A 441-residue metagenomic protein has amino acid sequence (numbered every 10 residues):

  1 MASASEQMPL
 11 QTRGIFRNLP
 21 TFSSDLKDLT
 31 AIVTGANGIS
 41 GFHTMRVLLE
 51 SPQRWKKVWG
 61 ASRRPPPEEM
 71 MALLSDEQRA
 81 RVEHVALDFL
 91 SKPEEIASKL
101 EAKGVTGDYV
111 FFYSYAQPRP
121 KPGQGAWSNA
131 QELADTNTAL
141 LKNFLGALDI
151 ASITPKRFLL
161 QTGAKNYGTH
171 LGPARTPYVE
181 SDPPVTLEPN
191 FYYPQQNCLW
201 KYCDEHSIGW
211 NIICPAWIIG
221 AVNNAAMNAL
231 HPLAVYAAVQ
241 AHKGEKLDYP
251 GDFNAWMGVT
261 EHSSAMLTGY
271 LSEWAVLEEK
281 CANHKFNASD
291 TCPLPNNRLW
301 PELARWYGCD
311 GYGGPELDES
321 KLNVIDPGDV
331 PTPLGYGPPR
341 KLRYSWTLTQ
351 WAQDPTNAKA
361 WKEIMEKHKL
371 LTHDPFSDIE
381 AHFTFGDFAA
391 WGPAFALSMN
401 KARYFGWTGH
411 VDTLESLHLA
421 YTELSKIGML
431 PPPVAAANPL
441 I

Functional and structural regions predicted by a protein language model:
T12-R54: N-terminal Rossmann NAD(P)H-binding glycine-rich loop of SDR-like oxidoreductase domains
A31, P67-M70, L74-A139, N143: NAD(P)H-binding glycine-rich loop region in Rossmannoid oxidoreductase-like domains and their noncatalytic homologs
D108-F191, N211: Conserved Rossmann-fold NAD(P)-dependent oxidoreductase catalytic core, especially the SDR/UDP-sugar
Q161-T162, N197-M227: Conserved beta-loop-beta element that borders a ligand/cofactor-binding pocket
P184-E188, A216-L230, D252-A265, C292: Glycine-rich "substrate-gating" loop/helix at the edge of Rossmann-like oxidoreductase active sites
H206, G220-Y236, A275-F286: Glycine/proline-rich active-site loop of Rossmann-fold NAD(P)-dependent oxidoreductases
V235-M266, K280, N287-S289: A conserved pocket-lining segment of Rossmann-fold NAD(P)-dependent short-chain dehydrogenase/reductase
L271-G386, S398, Y404, Y421-G428 (+1 more regions): Mid/C-terminal beta-alpha module of Rossmann-like enzyme folds, strongest in SDR-family dehydrogenases/epimerases
